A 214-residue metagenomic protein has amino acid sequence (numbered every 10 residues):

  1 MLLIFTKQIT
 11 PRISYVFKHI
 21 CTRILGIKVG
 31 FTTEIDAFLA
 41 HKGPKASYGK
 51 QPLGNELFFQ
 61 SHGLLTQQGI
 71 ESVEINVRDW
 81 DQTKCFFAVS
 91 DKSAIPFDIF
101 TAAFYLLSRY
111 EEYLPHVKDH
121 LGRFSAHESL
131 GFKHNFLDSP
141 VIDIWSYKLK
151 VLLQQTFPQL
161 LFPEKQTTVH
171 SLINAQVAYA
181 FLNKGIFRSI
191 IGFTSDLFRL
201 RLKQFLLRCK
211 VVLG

Functional and structural regions predicted by a protein language model:
M1-G214: Terminal accessory/targeting
